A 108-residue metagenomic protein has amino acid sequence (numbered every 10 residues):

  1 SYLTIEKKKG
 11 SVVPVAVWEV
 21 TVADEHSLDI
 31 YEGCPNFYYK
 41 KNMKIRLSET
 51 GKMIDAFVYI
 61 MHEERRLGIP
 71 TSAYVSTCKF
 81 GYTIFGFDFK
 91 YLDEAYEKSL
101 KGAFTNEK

Functional and structural regions predicted by a protein language model:
S1-K108: Glycine-aromatic micro-motifs
